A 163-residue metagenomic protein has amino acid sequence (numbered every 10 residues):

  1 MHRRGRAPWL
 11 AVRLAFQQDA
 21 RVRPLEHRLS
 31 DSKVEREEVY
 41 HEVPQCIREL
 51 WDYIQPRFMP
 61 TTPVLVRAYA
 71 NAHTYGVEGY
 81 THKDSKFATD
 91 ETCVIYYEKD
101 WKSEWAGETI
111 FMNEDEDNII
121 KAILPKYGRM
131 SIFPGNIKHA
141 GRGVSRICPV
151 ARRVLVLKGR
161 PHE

Functional and structural regions predicted by a protein language model:
M1-T61: Non-heme Fe(II)/2-oxoglutarate
R48-E163: Catalytic core of non-heme Fe(II) oxygenases with the double-stranded beta-helix
